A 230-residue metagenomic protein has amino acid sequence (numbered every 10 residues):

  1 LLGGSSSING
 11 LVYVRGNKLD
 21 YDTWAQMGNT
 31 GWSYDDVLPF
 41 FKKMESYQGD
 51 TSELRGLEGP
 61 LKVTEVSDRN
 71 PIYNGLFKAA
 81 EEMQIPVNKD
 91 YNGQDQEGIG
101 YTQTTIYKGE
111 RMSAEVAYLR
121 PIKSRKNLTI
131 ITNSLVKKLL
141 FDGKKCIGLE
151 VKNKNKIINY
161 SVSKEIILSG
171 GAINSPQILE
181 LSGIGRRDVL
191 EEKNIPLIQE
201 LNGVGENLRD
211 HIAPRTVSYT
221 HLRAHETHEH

Functional and structural regions predicted by a protein language model:
L2-E110, G185, V189-G203: Rossmann-like flavin
L128-T129: Short, conserved active-site loop motifs that form the nucleotide-linked donor/cofactor pocket
T132-K145: A conserved short coil-to-beta-strand element within the FAD-binding core of flavoproteins
K156-E165: Core beta-strand elements of the Rossmann-like FAD/NAD(P) dinucleotide-binding domain in flavoenzyme oxidoreductases
S169-N174: Glycine-/small-residue-rich beta->alpha transition segments that form the dinucleotide
T216-Y219: Short, compositionally biased segments
H221-A224, H228-H230: Single conserved hydrophobic/aromatic residue that forms the stacking wall/gate of nucleotide- or nucleobase-binding
